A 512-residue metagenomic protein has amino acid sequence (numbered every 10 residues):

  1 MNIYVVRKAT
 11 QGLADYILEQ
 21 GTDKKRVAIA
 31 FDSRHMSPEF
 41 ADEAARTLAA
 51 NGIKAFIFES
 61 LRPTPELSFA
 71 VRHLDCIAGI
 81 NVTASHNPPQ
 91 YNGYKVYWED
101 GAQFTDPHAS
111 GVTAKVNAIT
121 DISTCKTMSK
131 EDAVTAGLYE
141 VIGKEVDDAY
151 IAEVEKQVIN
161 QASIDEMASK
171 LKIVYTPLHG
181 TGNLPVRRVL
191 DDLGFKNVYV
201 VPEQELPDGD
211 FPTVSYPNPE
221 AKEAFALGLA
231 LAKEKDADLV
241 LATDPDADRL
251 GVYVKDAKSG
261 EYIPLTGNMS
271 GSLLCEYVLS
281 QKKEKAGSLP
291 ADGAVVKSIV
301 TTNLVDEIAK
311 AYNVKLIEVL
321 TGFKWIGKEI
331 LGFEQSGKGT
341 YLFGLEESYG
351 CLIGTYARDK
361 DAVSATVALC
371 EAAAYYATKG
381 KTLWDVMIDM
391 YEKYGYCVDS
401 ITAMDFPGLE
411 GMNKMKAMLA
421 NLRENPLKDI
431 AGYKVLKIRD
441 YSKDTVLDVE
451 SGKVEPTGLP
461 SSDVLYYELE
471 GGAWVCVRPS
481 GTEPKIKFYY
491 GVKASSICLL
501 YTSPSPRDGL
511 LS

Functional and structural regions predicted by a protein language model:
N2-V5, N92-A226, A230-A232: Gly/Ser/Thr-enriched, mixed-charge loops and adjacent short helices that form phosphate/oxyanion-binding elements
T10-R26, N160-A168: Glycine-rich phosphate/diphosphate-binding loops that line cofactor/substrate pockets in enzymes
D23, A28-Y91, K196-G251: N-terminal small/polar loop signature for handling phosphorylated ligands or for N-terminal nucleophile
R26-D32, K172-Y175, L184, L352: Short glycine-rich or small-residue beta-strand-to-loop segments that form or flank ligand, phosphate, metal/Fe-S
Y97-K126, N268-A286, D292, K297-V305 (+1 more regions): Glycine-rich phosphate-binding loop plus the immediately following alpha-helix
K233, A237-L239, E261-I263, Q281-R478 (+2 more regions): Phosphate-binding and adjacent anionic-ligand microenvironments
Y501-D508: Conserved small/polar residues in nucleotide/adenosyl-binding loops
